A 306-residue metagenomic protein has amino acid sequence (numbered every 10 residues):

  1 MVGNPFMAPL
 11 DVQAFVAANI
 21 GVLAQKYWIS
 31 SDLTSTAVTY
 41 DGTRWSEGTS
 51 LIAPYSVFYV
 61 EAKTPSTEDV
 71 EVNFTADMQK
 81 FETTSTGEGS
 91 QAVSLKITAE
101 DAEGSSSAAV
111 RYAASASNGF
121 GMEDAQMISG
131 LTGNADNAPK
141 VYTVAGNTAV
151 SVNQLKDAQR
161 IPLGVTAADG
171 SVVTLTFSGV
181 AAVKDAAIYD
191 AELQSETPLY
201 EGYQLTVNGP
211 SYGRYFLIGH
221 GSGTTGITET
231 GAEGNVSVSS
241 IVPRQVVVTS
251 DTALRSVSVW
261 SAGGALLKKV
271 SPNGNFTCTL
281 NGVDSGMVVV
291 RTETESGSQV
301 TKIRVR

Functional and structural regions predicted by a protein language model:
M1-S271, D284, V300-T301: Compositionally biased Ser/Thr/Gly- and acidic/asparagine-rich, proline-interspersed low-complexity stretches
K269, S285-R306: C-terminal tail/sorting-segment detector
G274-F276: Short coil/turn segments at the loop-to-beta-strand junctions that recur within blades of beta-propeller repeat folds
C278-L280: Hydrophobic core positions of the immunoglobulin-like beta-sandwich fold
